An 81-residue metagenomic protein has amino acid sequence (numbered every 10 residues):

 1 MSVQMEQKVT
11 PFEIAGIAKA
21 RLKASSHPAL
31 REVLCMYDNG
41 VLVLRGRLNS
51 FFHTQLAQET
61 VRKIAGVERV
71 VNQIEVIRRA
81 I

Functional and structural regions predicted by a protein language model:
M1-I81: N-terminal targeting leaders
